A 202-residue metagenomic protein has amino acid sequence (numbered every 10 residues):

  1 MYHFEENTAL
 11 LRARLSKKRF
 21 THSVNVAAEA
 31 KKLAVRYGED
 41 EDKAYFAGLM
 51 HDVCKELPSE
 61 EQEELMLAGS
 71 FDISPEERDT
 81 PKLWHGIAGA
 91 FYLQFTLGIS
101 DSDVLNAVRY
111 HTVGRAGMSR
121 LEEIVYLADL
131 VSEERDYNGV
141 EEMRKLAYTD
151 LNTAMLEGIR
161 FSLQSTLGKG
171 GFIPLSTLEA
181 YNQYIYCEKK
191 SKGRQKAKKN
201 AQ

Functional and structural regions predicted by a protein language model:
M1-F4: Conserved N-terminal diphosphate/IPP-binding helix and adjacent helical/loop segment of trans-prenyltransferase domains
T8-R14, L33-I159: Divalent metal-dependent catalytic cores for phosphoryl transfer on phosphate-bearing substrates
S16, V35, V113, Q164-G171: Generic secondary-structure signature for well-ordered alpha-helical cores
H22: N-terminal glycine-rich anion-binding loops that anchor highly charged ligand groups
Q164-Q202: Charged phosphate-binding loop/patch that engages nucleotide di/tri-phosphates or the phosphate backbone of nucleic
